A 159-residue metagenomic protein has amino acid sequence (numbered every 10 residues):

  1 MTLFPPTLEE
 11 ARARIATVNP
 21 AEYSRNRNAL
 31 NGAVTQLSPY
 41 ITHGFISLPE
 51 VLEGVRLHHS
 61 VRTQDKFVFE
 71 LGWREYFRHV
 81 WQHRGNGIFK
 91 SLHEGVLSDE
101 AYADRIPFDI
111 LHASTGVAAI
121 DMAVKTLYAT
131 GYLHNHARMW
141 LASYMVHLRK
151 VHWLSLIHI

Functional and structural regions predicted by a protein language model:
M1-R105, A118: Glycine/tryptophan-enriched, flexible segments
A11-R14, A119-T126, A137: Alpha-helical packing segments of well-folded alpha/beta enzyme cores
H43-I46, T115, Y132-H136: Aromatic- and histidine-enriched alpha-helix N-cap/loop-to-helix transition segments that scaffold the rims
R105-L127: Helix-hairpin-helix/helix-loop-helix acidic hairpins
K125-A137, M145-L154: Conserved helix-adjacent loop modules within structured domains
I157-I159: Conserved small/polar residues in nucleotide/adenosyl-binding loops
